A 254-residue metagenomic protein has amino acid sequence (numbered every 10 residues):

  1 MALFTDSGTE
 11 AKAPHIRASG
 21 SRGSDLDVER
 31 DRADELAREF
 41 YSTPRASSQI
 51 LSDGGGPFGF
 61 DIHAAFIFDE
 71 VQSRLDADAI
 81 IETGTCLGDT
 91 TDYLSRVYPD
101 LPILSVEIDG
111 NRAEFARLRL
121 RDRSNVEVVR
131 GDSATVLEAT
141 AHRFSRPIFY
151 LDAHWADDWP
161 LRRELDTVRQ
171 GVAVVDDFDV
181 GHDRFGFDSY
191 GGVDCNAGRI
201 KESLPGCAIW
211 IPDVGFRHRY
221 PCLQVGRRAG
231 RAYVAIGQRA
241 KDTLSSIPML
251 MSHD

Functional and structural regions predicted by a protein language model:
M1-I148, A153-D254: A short alpha-helical cap/connector motif
